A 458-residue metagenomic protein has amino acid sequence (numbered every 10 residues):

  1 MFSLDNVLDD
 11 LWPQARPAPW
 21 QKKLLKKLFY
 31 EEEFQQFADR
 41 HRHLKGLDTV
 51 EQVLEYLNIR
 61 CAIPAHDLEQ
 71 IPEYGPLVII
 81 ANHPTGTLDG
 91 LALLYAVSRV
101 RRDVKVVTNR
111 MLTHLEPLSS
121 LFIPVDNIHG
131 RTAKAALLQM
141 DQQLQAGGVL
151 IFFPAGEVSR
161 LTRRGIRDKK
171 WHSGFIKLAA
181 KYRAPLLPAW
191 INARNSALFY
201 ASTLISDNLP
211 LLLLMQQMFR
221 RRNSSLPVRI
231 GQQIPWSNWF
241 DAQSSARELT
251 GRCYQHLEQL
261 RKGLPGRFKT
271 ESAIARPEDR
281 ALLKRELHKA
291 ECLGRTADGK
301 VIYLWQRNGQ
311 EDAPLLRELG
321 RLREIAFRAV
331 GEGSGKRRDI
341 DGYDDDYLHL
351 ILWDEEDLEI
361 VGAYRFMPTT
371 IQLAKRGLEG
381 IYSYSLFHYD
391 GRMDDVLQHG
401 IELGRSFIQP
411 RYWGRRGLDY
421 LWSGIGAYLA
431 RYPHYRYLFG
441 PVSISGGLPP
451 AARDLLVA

Functional and structural regions predicted by a protein language model:
M1-I80, L88-A92, R99-R101, S119-S120 (+1 more regions): Membrane-anchoring hydrophobic helices of lipid-metabolizing enzymes
F2-D5, D103, K134-E278, L282: Non-catalytic C-terminal accessory region of glycerolipid acyltransferases and related lyso-lipid remodeling enzymes
P64, Y74, V78-I80, G86-A92 (+6 more regions): Short acidic (Asp/Glu) patches
S98, V104-A133, L137-Q145: Conserved nucleotide-cofactor-binding alpha/beta core module
E271-G309: Conserved N-terminal entry element of GNAT/NAT acetyltransferase domains
G294-D345, H349, W353, G362: Short amphipathic alpha-helix that is part of the acyltransferase structural core
S334, T369-A458: Acyl-donor binding region in acyl/amide transferases
L358-A363, I401: Glycine-rich phosphate/pyrophosphate-binding loop shared by adenosine-nucleotide-utilizing enzymes
